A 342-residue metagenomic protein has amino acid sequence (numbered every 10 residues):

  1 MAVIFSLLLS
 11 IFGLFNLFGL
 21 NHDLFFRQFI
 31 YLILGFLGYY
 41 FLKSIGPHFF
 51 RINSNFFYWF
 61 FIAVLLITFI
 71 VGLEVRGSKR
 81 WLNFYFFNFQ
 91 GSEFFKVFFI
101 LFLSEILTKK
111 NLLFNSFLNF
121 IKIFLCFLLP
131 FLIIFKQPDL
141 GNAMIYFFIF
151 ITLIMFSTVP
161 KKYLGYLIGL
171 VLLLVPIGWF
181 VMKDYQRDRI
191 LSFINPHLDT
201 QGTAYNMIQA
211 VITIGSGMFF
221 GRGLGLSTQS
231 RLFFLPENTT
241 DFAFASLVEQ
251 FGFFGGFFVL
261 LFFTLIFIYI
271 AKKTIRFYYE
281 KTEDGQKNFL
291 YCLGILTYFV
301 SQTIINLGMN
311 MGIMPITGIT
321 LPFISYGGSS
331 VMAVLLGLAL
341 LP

Functional and structural regions predicted by a protein language model:
V3-I11, F15-N206, A245-M311: Hydrophobic alpha-helical transmembrane segments of multi-pass inner membrane proteins, especially in bacterial systems
L14, G217, L338: Phosphate/oxyanion-binding loops and surfaces in catalytic or ligand/nucleic-acid-binding neighborhoods
L17, K287, S301-P342: A juxtamembrane structural motif centered on a specific transmembrane helix
N21, Y166, G225-L226, L260 (+3 more regions): Proline- and acidic/polar-enriched loop/turn elements at helix boundaries
F86-F95, K136-P138, N142, M218 (+2 more regions): Glycine/serine-rich anion-binding loops at beta->alpha junctions that coordinate negatively charged ligand groups
T108, F220, M314: Nucleotide phosphate-binding site architecture
M144, F150-Y163, T228-G255, I319-G337: Interfacial segments of multi-pass membrane proteins
S192, P196-T240, F251-G255: TM-adjacent membrane-interface loops and short helices in multi-pass inner/ER membrane proteins
